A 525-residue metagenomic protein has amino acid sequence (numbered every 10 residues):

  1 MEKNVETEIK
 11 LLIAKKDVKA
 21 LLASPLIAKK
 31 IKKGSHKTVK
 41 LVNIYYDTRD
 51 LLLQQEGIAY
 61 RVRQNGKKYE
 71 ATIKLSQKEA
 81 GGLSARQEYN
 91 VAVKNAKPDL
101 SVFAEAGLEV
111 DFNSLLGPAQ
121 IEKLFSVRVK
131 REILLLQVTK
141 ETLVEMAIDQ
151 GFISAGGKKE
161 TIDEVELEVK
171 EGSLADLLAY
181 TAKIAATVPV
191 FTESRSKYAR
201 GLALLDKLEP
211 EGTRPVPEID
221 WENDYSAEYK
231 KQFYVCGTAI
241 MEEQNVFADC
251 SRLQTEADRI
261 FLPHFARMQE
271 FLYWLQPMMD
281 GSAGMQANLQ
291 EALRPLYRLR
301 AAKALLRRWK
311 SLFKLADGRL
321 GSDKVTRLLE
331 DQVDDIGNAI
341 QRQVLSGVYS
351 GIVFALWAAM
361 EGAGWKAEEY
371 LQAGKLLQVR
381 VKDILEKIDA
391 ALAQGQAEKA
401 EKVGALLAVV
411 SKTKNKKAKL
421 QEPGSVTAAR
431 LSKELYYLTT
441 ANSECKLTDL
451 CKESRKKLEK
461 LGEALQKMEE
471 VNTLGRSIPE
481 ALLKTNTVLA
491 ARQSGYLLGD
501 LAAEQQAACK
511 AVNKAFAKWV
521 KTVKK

Functional and structural regions predicted by a protein language model:
M1-K525: Function-determining surface determinants
